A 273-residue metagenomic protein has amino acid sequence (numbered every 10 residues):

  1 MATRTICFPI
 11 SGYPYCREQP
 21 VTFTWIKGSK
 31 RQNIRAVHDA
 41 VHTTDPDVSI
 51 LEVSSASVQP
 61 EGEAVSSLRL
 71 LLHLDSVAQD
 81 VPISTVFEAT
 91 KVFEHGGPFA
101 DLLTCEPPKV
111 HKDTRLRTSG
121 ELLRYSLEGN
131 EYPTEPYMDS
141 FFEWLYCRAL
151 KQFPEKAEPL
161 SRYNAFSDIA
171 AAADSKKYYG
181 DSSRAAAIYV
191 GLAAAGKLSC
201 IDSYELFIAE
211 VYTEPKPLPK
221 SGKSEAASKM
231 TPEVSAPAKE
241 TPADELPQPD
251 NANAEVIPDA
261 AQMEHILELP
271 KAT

Functional and structural regions predicted by a protein language model:
M1-S55: Short, extreme N-terminal leader segments that mark the start of a protein/domain
T3, N33, T44-I50, S76 (+4 more regions): A structural signal for the main folded, soluble domain(s) of proteins
I50-E52, S57-L71: Compact, well-ordered interaction domains used in eukaryotic information-processing assemblies
A64-S66, V77-Q152: A contiguous catalytic/ligand-binding core that recognizes phosphate-bearing ligands
C147-A170, S182-R184: A short mid-domain helix/strand-loop element embedded in enzyme catalytic domains that forms or borders the active-site
S175-Y189: Active-site nucleophilic cysteine motif
I201-V234: Long, well-structured alpha-helical subdomains associated with metal-dependent extracellular/ecto-lumenal hydrolases
D244-T273: Long, low-complexity, intrinsically disordered segments
